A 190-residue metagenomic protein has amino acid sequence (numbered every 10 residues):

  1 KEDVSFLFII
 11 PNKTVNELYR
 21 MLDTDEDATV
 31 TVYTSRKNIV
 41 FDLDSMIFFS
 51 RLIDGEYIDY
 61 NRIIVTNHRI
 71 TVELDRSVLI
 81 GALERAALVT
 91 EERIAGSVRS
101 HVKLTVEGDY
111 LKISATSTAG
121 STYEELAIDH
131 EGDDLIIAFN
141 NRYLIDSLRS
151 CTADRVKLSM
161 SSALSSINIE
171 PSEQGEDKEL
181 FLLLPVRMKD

Functional and structural regions predicted by a protein language model:
K1-I53, H68-D190: DNA polymerase processivity clamps
D59-Y60: Specificity-determining recognition surfaces
I63-N67: Short hinge/gating elements
